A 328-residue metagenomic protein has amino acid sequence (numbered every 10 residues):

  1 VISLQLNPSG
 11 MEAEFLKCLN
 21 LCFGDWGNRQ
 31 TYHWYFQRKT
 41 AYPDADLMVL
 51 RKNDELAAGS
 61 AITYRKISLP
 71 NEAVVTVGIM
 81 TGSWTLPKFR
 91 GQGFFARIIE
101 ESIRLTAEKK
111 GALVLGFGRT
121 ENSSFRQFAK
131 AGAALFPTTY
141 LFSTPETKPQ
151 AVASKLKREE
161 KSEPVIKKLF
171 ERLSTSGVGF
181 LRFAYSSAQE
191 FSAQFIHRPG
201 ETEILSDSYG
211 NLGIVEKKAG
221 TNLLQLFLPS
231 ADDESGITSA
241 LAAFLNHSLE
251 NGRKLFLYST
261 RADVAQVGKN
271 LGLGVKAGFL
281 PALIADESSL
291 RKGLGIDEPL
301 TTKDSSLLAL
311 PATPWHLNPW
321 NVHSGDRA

Functional and structural regions predicted by a protein language model:
V1-I2: Extreme N-terminal starter segment of soluble prokaryotic enzymes
E14-L47, R51, A107, A129-S230: Amide-forming acyltransferase catalytic core, primarily the GNAT-like/NAT-type and related acyltransferase folds
L47-V49, E55-R65, I79, W84 (+1 more regions): Conserved beta-strand in the GNAT
Y64, L113-K155, G213-S235, A242-A328: Active-site/acyl-donor-binding loops of N-acyltransferases
L69-N71: Flexible helix-coil transition and linker loops at the boundaries of alpha-helical arrays
V74-P87, G220-D232: Conserved acetyl-CoA binding element of GNAT-fold acetyltransferases
I79-T81, T85, R97-L105, K110 (+2 more regions): Hydrophobic, well-ordered secondary-structure scaffolds
T85, G91-T106, E234-H247: Conserved acetyl-CoA-binding loop-helix of GNAT-fold acetyltransferases
